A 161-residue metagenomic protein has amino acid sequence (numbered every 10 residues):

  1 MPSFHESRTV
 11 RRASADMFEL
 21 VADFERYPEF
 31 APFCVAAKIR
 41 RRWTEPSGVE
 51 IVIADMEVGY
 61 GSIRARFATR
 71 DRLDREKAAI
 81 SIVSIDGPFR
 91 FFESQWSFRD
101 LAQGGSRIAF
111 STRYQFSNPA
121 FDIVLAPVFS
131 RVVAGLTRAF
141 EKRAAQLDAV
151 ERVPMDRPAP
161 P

Functional and structural regions predicted by a protein language model:
M1-G48, P158-P161: Hydrophobic ligand-binding cavity/cleft-lining segments
S3-H5, I53, R64-A68, F91-S94: Short, surface-exposed coil-to-beta transition loops
S7-R11, K38, E57, R72 (+3 more regions): Generic structural detector for well-ordered beta-strands
A15-E19, Q103, R138, K142 (+1 more regions): Replace "anionic and nucleotidyl ligands
M17-V21, Y27, A54, D71 (+2 more regions): Hydrophobic pocket/interface hotspot
I39-I85, A139-Q146, E151, M155-P158: Glycine-rich portal/gate segments that line the openings of hydrophobic small-molecule binding cavities
I53, V83-G135: Beta-strand/loop substructures that line and gate deep hydrophobic ligand-binding cavities in soluble
Q115-P161: A conserved amphipathic terminal alpha-helix motif
